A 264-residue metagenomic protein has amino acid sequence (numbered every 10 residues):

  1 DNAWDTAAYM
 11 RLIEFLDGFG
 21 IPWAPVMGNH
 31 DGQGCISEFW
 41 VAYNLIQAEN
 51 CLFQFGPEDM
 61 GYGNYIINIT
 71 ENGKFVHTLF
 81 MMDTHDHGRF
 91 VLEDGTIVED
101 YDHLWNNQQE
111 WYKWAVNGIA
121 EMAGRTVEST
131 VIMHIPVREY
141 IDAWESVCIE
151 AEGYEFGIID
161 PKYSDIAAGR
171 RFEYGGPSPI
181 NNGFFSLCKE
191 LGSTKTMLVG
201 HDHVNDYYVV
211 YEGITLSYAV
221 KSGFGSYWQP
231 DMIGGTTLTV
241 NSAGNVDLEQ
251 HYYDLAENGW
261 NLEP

Functional and structural regions predicted by a protein language model:
D1-A7, R89-H103, R170-E173, S226-P230: Acidic/histidine-rich helix-loop elements that form or flank divalent-metal/phosphate-binding sites at the catalytic
D1-W4, P25-I36, H87-F90, I135-D142 (+3 more regions): Active-site environment of divalent metal-dependent phosphoester hydrolases
D5-Y9, Q109, N181, D231: Amphipathic alpha-helical segments in well-structured domains
A8-G124, T236-T239: Extended active-site neighborhood of metal-dependent phosphoesterases/phosphodiesterases
P22-M27, G32-G34, I66, T78-M82 (+5 more regions): Structural recognition of the beta-strand scaffold that forms the well-ordered cores of secreted hydrolase catalytic
I36-F39, E93, I141-S146, V210 (+2 more regions): Short aromatic-enriched loop/helix-cap "lid" or pocket-rim segments at secondary-structure transitions that line
I66-G73, G175, G183-L191, H203-P264: Binuclear metal-dependent phosphoesterase catalytic core
T78, T96-D202: His/acidic metal-ligating clusters that form di-metal
